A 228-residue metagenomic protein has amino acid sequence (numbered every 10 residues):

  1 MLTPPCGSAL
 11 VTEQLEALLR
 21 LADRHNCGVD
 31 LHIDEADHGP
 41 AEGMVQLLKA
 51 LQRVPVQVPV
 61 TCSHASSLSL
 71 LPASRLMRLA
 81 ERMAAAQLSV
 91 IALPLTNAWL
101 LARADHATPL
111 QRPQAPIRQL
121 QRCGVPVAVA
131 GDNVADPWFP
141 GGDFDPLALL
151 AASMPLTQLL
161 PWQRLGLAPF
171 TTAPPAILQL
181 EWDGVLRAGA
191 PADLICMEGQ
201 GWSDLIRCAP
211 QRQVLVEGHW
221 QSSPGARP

Functional and structural regions predicted by a protein language model:
M1-T61, S67-S89, H106-V129: Histidine/acidic residue-rich metal-binding segments in metalloenzymes
P5, A65, Q158, Q200 (+1 more regions): Flexible loop residues that form catalytic and substrate-binding hotspots at small-molecule/glycan-binding clefts
C6, A36, N97, V134-A135: Conserved beta-strand edge residues that scaffold enzyme active sites
T12, P40-E42, A102-R103, F139-P140 (+1 more regions): Short Asp/Glu-rich motifs
K49-V60, L100, Q111-M197: His/Asp/Glu-enriched, well-ordered alpha-helical/loop segment that forms or immediately abuts the divalent-metal
H64-S66, P94-A104: Short, basic, glycine/proline-bearing loop/turn elements
A73, A80, L110, G124-V127 (+5 more regions): N-terminal secretory/membrane-targeting helices
P169, A176, A188-P228: C-terminal cap of metal-dependent C-N hydrolases
